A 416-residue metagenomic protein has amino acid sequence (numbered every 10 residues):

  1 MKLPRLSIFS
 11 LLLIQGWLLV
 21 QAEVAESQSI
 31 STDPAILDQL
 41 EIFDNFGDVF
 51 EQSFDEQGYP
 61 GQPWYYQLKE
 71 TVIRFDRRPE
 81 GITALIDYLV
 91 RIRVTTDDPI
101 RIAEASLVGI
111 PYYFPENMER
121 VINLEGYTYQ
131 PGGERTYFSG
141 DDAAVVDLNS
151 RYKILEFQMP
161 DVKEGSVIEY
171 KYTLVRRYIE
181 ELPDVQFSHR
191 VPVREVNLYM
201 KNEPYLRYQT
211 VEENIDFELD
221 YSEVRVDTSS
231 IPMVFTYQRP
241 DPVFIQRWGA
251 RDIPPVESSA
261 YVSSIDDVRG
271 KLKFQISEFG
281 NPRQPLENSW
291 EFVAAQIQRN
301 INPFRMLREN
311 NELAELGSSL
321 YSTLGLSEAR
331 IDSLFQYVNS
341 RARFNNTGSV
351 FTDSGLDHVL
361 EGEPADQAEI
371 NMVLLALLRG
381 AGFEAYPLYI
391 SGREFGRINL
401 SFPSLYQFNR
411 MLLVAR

Functional and structural regions predicted by a protein language model:
M1-S31: Bacterial Sec-dependent N-terminal signal peptides
L12, I86, R120-I122, R194 (+4 more regions): Alpha-helical structural motif
V24-R299, E369-R379, A385-R416: Beta-strand-rich, non-transmembrane domain signature
E80-G81, E116, R283, L307-N310 (+2 more regions): Generic detection of long, well-ordered alpha-helical segments
T95, T173, S318-S322, N339-R343 (+2 more regions): Sec-exported extracytoplasmic/periplasmic mature domains
V108-P115, V185-F187, L320, D353-A365: Conserved short loop/turn motifs at secondary-structure junctions
P160, L326, R330, V359-I370 (+1 more regions): Secondary-structure capping and boundary motifs in well-ordered enzyme cores
E291-G362: Secondary-structure boundary elements
